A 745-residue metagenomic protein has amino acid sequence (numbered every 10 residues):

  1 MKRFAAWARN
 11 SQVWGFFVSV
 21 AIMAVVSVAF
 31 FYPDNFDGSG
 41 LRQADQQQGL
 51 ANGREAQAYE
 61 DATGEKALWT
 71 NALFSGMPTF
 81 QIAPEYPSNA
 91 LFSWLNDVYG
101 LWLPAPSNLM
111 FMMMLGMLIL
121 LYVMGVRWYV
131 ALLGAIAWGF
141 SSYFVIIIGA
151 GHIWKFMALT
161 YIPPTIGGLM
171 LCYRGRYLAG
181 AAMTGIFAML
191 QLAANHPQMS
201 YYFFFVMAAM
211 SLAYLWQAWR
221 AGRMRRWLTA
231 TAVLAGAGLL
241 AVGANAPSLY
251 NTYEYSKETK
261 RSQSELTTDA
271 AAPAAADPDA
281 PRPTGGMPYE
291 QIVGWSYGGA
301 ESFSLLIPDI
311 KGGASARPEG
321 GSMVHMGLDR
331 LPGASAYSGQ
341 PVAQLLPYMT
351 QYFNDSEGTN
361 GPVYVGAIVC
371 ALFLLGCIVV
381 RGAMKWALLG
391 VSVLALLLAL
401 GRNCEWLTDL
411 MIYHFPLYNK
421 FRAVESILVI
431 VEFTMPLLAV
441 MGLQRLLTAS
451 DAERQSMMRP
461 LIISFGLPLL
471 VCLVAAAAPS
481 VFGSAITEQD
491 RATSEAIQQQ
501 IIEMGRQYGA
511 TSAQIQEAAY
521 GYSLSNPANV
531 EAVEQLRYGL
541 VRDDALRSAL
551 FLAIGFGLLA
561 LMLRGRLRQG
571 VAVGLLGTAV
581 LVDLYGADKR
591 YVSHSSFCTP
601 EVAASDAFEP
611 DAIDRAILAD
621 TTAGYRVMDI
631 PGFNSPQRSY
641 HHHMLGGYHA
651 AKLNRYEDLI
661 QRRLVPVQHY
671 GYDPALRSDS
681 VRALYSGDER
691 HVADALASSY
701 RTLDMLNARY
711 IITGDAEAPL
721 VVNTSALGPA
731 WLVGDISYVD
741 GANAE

Functional and structural regions predicted by a protein language model:
K2-E745: Conserved luminal/periplasmic juxtamembrane motif of membrane-embedded glycan-processing enzymes
